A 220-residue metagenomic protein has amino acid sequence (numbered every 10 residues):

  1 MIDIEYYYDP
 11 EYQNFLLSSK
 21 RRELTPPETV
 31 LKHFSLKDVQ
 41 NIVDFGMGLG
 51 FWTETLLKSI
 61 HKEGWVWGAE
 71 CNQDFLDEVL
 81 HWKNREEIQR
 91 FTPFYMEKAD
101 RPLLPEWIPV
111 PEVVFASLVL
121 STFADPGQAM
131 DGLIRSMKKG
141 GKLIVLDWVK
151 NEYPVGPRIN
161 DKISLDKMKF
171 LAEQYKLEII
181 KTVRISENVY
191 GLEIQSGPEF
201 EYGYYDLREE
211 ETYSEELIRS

Functional and structural regions predicted by a protein language model:
I4-T25: Class I SAM-dependent methyltransferase Rossmann-like catalytic core, especially the SAM/SAH-binding loop
R21-Q40: Conserved alpha-helix/loop element of class I SAM-dependent methyltransferases that forms part of the SAM/SAH-binding
V43, L49-P102: Class I SAM-dependent methyltransferase SAM/SAH-binding core
L103-V114: A short acidic, Gly/Pro-enriched loop at the edge of an enzyme's catalytic core that lines a small-molecule cofactor
E112-P126: A short SAM/SAH-binding and catalytic strip from SAM-dependent methyltransferases
G127-K139: A short glycine-rich, Lys/Arg-flanked "PGG" loop and its adjoining helix->strand segment in the class I
I144-K167: Conserved class I S-adenosyl-L-methionine
R184-S220: Core SAM-dependent methyltransferase catalytic element
